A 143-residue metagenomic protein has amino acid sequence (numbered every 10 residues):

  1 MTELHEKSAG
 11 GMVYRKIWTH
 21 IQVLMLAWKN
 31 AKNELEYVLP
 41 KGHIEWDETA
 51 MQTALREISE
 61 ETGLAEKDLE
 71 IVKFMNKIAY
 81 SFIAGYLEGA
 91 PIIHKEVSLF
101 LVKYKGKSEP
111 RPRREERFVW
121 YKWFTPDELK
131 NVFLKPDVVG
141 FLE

Functional and structural regions predicted by a protein language model:
M1-L39: N-terminal strand-loop-strand
E34-V38, K122, E143: A short, polar/proline- and glycine-enriched secondary-structure boundary/capping micro-motif
H43-G140: Unchanged
